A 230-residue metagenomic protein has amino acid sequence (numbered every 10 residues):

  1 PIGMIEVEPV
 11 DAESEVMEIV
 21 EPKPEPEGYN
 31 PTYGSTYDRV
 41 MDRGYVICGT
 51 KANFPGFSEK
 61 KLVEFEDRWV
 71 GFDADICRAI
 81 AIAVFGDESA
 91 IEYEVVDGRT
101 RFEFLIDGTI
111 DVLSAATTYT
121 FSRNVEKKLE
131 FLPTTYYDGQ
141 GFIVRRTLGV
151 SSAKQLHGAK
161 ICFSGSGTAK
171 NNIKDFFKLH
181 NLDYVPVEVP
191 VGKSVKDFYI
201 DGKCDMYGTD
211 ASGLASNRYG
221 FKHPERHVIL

Functional and structural regions predicted by a protein language model:
P1-E92: N-terminal hydrophobic or amphipathic helices and topogenic motifs
N30-Y33, E66-C77, E94-G98, T135-Y136 (+4 more regions): Solvent-exposed, acidic/flexible segments
Y33, A90-E103, L148, Y184-D201: Short helix-initiation/N-cap motifs at beta->coil->alpha
V46-I47, D111-V112, C204-M206, G213: Short, Asp-centered acidic motifs that coordinate Mg2+ and/or phosphate in catalytic or ligand-binding sites
P55, R78, I82, G86-Q155 (+2 more regions): Acidic, polar ligand-binding/catalytic clefts
E59-V70, A90-I91, R101-F102, G158-F163 (+1 more regions): Second-shell loop/turn segments in exported
K61-E66, R78-S89, F131, A169-P190 (+1 more regions): Ligand-binding cleft/hinge of the Venus flytrap
Y119, G149, T168-A169, S194 (+1 more regions): Alpha-helix capping/helix-boundary segments
